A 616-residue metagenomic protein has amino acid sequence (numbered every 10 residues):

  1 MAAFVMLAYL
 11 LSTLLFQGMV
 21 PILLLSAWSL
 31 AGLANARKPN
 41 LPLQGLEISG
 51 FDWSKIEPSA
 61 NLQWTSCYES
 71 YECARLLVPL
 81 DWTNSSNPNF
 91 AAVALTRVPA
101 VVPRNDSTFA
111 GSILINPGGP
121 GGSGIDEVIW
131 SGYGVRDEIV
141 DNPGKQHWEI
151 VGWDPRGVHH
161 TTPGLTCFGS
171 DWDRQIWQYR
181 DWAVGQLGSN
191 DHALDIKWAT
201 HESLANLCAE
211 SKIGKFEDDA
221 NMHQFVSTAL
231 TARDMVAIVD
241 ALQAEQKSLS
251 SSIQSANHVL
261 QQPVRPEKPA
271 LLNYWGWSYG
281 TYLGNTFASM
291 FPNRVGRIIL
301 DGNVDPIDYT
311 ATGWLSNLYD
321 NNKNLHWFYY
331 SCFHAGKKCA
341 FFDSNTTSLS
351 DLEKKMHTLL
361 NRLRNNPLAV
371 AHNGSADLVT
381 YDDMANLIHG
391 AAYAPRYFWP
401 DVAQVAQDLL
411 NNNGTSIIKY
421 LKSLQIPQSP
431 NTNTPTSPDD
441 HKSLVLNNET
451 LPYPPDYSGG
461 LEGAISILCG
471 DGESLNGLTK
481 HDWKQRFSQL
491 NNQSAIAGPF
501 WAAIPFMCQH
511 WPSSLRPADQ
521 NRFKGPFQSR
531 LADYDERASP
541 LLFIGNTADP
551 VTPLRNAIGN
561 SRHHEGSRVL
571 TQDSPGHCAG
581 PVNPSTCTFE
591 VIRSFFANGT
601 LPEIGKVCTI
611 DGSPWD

Functional and structural regions predicted by a protein language model:
M1-K38: Fungal secretory targeting signals
Y9-G18, L23, K197, N345 (+3 more regions): Intrinsic-disorder-associated interaction segments
P39-Q44, I48-A92, T96-D383, S466-I467 (+1 more regions): Gly/Pro-rich cap/lid or specificity-loop segments adjacent to the active site
S331-L468: Alpha/beta-hydrolase-fold enzymes
